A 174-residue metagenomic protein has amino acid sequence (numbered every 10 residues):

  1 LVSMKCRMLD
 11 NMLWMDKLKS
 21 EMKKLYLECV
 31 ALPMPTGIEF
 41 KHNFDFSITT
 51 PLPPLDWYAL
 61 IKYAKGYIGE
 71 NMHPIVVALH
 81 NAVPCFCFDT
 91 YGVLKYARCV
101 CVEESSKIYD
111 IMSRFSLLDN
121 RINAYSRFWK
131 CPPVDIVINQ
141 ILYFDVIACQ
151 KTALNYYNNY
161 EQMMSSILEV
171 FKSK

Functional and structural regions predicted by a protein language model:
L1-K174: Active-site anion-handling motifs in enzyme catalytic cores
